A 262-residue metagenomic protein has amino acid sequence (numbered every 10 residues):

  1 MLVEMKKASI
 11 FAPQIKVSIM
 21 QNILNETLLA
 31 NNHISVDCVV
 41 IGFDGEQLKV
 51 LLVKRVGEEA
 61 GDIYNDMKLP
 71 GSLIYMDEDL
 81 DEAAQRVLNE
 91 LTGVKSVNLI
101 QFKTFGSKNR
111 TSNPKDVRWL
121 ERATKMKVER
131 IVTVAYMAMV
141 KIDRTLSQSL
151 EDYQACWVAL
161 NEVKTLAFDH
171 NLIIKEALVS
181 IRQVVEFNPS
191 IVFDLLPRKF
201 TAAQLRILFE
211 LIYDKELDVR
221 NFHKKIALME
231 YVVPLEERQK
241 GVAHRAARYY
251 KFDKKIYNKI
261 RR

Functional and structural regions predicted by a protein language model:
L2-M20, F43-G45, K49-L52, D77 (+3 more regions): Core subunits and conserved enzymes of cellular information-processing and envelope-translocation systems across
V17-D37, D116-W119: Acidic, metal-coordinating catalytic segment for phosphate/diphosphate chemistry, firing primarily on the Nudix
E26-M67: N-terminal strand-loop-strand
I34-V36, E82, N89-R144, V184-V192 (+1 more regions): Active-site segment of metal-dependent pyrophosphate-handling enzymes, primarily the Nudix hydrolase catalytic core
V132, E236-R262: Long, intrinsically disordered, low-complexity Ser/Thr/Pro-rich regulatory/activation regions of nuclear proteins
T133-I142, L146-Q183, R198-A203, N221-E230: NUDIX/MutT-family hydrolases
I207-E216: Short helix-coil junctions and helix-kink-helix linkers
L217-R220, A227-A243, A247: Phosphate-/nucleic-acid-contacting segments
